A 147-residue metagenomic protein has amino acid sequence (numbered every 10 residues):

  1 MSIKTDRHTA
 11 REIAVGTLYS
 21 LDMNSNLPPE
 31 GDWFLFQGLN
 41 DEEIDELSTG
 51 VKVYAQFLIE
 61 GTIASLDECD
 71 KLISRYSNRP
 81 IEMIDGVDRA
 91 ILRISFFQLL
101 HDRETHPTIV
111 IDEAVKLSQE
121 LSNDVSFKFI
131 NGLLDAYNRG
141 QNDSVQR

Functional and structural regions predicted by a protein language model:
M1-F127, N131-R147: N-terminal interaction/assembly modules
